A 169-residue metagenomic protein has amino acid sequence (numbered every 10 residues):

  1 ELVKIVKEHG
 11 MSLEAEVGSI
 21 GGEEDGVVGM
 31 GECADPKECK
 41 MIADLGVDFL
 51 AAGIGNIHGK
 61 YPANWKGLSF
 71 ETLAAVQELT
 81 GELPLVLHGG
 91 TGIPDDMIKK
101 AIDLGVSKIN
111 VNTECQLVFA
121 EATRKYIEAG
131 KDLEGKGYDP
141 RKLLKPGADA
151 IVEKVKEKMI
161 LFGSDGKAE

Functional and structural regions predicted by a protein language model:
E1-L83, D95-I109, E121-R124, A129 (+1 more regions): Alpha/beta enzyme core
L85-L87: Active-site neighborhood of phospho(di)ester-bond hydrolases with catalytic His/Asp-centered motifs
G89-I93, V111: Short acidic/histidine-rich active-site segments
T113-Q116: Short, acidic/turn-prone active-site loops that include or flank metal/cofactor- and phosphate-binding residues
E128-D139: Active-site gating loops and adjacent loop-to-helix segments of metal-dependent hydrolytic enzymes
R141-L143: Charged interaction scaffolds used for protein-protein
K145-G147: Metalloprotease/metallohydrolase-associated module, dominated by Zn2+-dependent proteases
I151-E153: Acidic, glycine-enriched catalytic cores built around paired aspartates
